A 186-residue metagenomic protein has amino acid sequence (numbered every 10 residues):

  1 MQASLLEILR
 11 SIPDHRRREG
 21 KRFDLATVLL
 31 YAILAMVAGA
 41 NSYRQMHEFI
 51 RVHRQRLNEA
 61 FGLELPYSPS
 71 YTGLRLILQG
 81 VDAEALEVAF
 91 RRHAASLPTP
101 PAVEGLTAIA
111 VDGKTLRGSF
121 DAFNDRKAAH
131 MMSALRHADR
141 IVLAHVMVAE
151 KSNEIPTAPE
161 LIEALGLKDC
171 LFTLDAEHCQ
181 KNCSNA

Functional and structural regions predicted by a protein language model:
M1-L30, R75: Basic, short loop/linker segments at the boundary and entry of helix-turn-helix/winged-helix-like folds
R22-A89, C179-Q180: Short, positively charged, Gly/Tyr-enriched micro-motifs that form contact patches at catalytic or ligand/partner
L29, V88, V111, N153-E160: Short, contiguous clusters of charged residues that form electrostatic/catalytic patches at enzyme active sites, used
Y31, M46, S70, A108-K114 (+3 more regions): Short, conserved catalytic/metal-binding motifs centered on acidic residues
E64-N124: Active-site- or DNA-interface-adjacent structural scaffold in DNA-acting proteins
N124-C170: Electropositive, glycine- and tryptophan-enriched low-complexity nucleic-acid-binding patches
N153, H178-K181: Short acidic loop-to-helix transition motifs that present clustered carboxylates
E163, K181-A186: Active-site loop-to-helix "anion-binding N-cap" substructures in soluble metabolic enzymes
